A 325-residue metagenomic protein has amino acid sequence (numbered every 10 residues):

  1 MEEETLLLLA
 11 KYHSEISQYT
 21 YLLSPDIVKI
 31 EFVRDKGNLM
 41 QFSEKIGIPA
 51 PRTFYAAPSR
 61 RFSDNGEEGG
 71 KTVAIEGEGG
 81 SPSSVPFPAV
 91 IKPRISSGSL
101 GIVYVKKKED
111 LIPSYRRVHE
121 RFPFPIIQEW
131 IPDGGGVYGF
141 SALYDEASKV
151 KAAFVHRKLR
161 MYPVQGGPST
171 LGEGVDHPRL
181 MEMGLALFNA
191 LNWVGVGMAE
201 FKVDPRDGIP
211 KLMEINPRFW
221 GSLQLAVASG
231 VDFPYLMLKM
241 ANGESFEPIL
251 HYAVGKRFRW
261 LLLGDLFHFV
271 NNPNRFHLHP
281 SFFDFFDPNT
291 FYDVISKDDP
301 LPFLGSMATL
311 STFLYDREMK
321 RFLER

Functional and structural regions predicted by a protein language model:
M1-R34, G47-Y55: A short, GP-enriched loop/loop-strand-helix hinge that lies immediately N-terminal to, or at the N-terminal rim
I30-G134, Y144-K149, P178-E182, R317: Active-site nucleotide/adenylate-binding loops and adjacent lid/helix of ATP-dependent enzymes
P51, L100, Y138-F140, K151 (+2 more regions): Change "...and in nucleic-acid phosphodiester-cleaving endonucleases..." to "...and in nucleic-acid processing enzymes
A89, K149-K151, G197, I209-E214: Protein kinase-like catalytic core scaffold
E109, R116-V118, E129-N192, N216-A241: ATP-dependent carboxylate/phosphate-activation module, predominantly the ATP-grasp catalytic core and closely related
V194-R206: A short glycine-rich, hydrophobically flanked beta-strand micro-motif that places a catalytic Asp/Glu for divalent metal
K239-R325: Peripheral (often C-terminal) accessory segments that flank ATP-dependent C-N-forming ligase machineries
